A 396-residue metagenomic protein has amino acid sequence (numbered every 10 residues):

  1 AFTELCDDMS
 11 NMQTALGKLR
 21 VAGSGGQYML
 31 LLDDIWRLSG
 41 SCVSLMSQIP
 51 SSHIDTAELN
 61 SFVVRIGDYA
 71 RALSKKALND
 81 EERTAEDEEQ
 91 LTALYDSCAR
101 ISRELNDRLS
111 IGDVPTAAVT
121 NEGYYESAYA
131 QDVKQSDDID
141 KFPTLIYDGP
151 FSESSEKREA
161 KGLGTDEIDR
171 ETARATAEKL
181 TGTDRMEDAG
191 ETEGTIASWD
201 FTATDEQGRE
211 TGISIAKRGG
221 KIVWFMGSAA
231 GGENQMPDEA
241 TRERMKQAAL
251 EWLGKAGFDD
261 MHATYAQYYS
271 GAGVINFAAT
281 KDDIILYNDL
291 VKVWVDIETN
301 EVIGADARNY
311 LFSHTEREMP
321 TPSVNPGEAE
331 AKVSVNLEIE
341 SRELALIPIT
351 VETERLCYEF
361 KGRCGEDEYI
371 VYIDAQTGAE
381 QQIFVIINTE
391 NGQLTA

Functional and structural regions predicted by a protein language model:
A1-A396: Long, terminal "pre-/pro-" and other extracytoplasmic accessory regions that lie outside the mature folded/catalytic
